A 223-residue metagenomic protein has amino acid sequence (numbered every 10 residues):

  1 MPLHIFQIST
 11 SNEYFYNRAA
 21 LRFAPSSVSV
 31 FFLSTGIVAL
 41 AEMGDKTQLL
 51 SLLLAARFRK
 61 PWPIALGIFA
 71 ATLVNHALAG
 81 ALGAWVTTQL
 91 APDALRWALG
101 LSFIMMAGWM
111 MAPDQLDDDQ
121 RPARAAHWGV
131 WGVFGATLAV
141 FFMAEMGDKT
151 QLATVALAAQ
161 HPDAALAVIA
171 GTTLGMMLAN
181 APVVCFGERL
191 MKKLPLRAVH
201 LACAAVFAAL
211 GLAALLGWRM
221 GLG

Functional and structural regions predicted by a protein language model:
I5-I8, Y14-F23, A94, M105-M143 (+2 more regions): Alpha-helical multi-pass membrane helix bundles of inner-membrane/thylakoid proteins, especially permease cores
A19-D93, A153-L174: Juxtamembrane transmembrane-helix termini in multi-pass membrane transport proteins
S34, L49, H76, G80 (+6 more regions): Hydrophobic transmembrane alpha-helices of multi-pass small-molecule transporters
A39, M43, L73-V74, G108 (+3 more regions): Hydrophobic/aromatic residues within the transmembrane alpha-helices of Major Facilitator Superfamily
R59-R124, C185-P195, A202-A205, L212: Membrane helix-loop-helix hairpins that form the core translocation module of multi-pass transporters
K149: Catalytic "switch" loops of ABC-type ATPases
A213-G223: Juxtamembrane boundary at the C-terminal end of a transmembrane helix
